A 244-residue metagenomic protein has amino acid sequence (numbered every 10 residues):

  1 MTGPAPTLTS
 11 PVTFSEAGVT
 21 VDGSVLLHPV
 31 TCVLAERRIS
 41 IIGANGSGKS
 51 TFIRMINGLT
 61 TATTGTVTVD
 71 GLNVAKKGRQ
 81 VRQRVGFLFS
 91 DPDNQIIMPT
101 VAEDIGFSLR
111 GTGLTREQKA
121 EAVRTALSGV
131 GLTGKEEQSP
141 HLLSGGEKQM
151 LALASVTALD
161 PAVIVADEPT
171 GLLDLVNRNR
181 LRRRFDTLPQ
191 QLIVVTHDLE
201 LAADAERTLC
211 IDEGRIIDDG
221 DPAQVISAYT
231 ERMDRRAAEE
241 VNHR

Functional and structural regions predicted by a protein language model:
I42-A44: The feature captures the beta-strand-to-loop junction immediately N-terminal to the Walker
N57: Helix-to-loop junction immediately C-terminal to a conserved catalytic motif
G65-K76, V81: Conserved ABC transporter NBD signature motif
E117-K135: Conserved ABC ATPase "signature" region
S139-L143, E147: Conserved ABC ATPase signature
I164-D167: Catalytic Walker B motif of ABC-type/P-loop ATPase nucleotide-binding domains
R215-A238: Conserved beta-strand-loop-alpha-helix hinge in the C-terminal portion of ABC ATPase nucleotide-binding domains
